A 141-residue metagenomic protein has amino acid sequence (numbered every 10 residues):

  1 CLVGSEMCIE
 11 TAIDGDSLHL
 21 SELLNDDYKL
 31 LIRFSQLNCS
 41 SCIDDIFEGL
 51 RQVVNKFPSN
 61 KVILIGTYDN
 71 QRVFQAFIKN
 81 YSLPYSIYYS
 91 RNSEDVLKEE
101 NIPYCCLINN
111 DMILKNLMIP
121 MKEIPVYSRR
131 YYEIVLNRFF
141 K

Functional and structural regions predicted by a protein language model:
C1-C8: Single conserved hydrophobic/aromatic residue that forms the stacking wall/gate of nucleotide- or nucleobase-binding
S5, I13-L24, R138: Inter-domain helical "communication" segments and dimerization helices that couple sensory or membrane-embedded modules
H19-L50: Short active-site neighborhood of thiol/selenol oxidoreductases, capturing the structured segment around
I32, I63-I65, L107: Structural beta-sheet core signal
Q36-C42, D69-Q71, P120-E123: Short acidic, S/G/P-rich loop/turn micro-motifs used as interaction or catalytic elements
V62-R72: Short beta-alpha junction loops
Q75-I108: Short, internal strand/loop/helix patches that form the active-site neighborhood or redox-interaction surface
L107-K141: Thiol-/selenol-based redox modules, centered on thioredoxin-like and closely related oxidoreductase domains
